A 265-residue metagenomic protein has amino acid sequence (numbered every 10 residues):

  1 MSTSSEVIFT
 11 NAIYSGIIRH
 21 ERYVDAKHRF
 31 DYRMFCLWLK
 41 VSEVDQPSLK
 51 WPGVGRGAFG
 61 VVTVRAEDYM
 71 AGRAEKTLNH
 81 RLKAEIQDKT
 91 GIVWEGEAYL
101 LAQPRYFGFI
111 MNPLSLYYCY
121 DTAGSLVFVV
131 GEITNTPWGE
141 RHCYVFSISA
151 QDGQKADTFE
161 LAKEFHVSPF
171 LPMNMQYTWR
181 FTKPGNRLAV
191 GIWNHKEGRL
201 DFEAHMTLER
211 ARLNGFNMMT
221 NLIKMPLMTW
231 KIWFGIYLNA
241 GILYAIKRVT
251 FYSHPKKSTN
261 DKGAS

Functional and structural regions predicted by a protein language model:
M1-S265: Mature, function-bearing regions of proteins
